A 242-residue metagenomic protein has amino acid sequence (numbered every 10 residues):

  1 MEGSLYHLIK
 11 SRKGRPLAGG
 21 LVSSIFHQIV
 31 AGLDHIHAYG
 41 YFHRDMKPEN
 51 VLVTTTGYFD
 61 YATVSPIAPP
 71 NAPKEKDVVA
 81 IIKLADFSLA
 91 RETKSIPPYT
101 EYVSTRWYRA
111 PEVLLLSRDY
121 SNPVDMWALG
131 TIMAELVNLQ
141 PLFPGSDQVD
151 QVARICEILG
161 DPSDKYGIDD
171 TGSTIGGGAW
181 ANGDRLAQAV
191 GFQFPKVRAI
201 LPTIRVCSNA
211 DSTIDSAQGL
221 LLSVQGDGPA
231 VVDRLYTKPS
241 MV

Functional and structural regions predicted by a protein language model:
M1-K10: Structural motif in protein kinase domains
I25-F26: Activation segment signature within eukaryotic-like protein kinase domains
H37-T54, T63-A72: Catalytic-loop of the protein kinase fold
Y99-V113: Conserved activation segment of eukaryotic-like protein kinases, specifically the C-terminal portion of the activation
D125: Conserved catalytic-loop aspartate of Hanks-type protein kinases
P162-K238: C-terminal lobe substrate-recognition/regulatory segment of protein kinase catalytic domains
